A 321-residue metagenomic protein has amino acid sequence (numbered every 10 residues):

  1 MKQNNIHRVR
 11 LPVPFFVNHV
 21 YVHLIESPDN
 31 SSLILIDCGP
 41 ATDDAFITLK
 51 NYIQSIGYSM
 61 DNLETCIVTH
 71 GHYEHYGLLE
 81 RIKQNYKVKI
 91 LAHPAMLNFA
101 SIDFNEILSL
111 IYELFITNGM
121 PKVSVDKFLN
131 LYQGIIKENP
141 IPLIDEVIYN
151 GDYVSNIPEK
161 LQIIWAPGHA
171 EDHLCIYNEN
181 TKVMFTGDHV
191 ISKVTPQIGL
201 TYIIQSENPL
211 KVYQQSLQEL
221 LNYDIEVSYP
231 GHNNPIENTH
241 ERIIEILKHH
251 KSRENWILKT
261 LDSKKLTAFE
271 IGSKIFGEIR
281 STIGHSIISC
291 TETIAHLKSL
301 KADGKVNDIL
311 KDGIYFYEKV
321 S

Functional and structural regions predicted by a protein language model:
M1-I56, I176-H189: Conserved beta-strand hairpin/beta-sheet module of binuclear metal-dependent hydrolase folds, prominently
Q3-R10, L131-K137, I157-E159: Short Pro/Gly-enriched beta-strand edge/turn motifs at strand-loop
F15-N18, E146-I148, P167-A170: A short catalytic or substrate-binding loop motif that flags glycine-/basic-rich loops and adjacent residues that bind
L24-E26, S155, Q162, C175-Y177 (+1 more regions): Short, well-ordered beta-strand micro-motif
I25, D37, H70, I90-H93 (+8 more regions): Divalent metal-coordination and catalytic microenvironments
P40-T42, G134-P140, K160-K251: Metallo-beta-lactamase
D44-A45, Q54-V154: Active-site HxH/HxHxD metal-binding segment of metal-dependent hydrolases
W256-S321: C-terminal regulatory/interaction regions
